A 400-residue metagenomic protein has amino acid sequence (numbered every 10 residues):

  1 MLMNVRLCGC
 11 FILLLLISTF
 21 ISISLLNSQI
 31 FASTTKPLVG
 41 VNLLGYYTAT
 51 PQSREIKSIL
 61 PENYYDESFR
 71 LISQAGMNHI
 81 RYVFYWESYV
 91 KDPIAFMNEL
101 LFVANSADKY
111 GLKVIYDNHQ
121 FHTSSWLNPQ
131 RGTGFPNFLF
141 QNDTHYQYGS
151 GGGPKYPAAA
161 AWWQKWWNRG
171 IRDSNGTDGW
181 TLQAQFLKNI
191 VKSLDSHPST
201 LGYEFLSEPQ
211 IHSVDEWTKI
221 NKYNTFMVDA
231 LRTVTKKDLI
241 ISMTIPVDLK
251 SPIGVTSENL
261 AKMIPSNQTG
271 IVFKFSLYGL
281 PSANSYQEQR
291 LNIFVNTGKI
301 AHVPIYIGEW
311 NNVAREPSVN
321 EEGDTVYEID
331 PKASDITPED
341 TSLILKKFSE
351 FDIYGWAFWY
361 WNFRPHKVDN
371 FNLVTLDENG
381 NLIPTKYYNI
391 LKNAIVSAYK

Functional and structural regions predicted by a protein language model:
L2-L13: N-terminal Sec-pathway targeting helices
S18-Q29: C-terminal segment of classical bacterial N-terminal signal peptides
T35-S257: Active-site mouth of glycoside hydrolases
K57, P61-E62, D173-I353, N372-L376 (+1 more regions): Extracellular glycoside hydrolase catalytic/binding regions
A357-F363: Acidic carboxylate-rich catalytic motifs and surrounding loops in phosphoryl-/glycosyl-chemistry enzymes
K367-D369: Catalytic histidine-centered segment of alpha/beta-hydrolase-like enzymes
D377, N381-K400: Aromatic- and carboxylate-lined catalytic core of secreted/periplasmic carbohydrate-active enzymes
